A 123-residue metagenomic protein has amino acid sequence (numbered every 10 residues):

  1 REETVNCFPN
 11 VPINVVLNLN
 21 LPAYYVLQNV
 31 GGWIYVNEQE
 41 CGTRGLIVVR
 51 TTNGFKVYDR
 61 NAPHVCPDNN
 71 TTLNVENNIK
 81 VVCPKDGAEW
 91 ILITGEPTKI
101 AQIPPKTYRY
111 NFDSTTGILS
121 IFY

Functional and structural regions predicted by a protein language model:
R1-N77, I91-L92, K106-Y123: N-terminal pre-ligand scaffold of iron-sulfur
N53, K85-D86: Short loop/turn microsegments at loop-to-beta-strand junctions
E76-K85, P97-R109: Short cysteine/histidine-rich metal-coordination sites, predominantly Zn2+-binding motifs
W90-T98: Short metal-binding segments enriched for Cys and/or His
